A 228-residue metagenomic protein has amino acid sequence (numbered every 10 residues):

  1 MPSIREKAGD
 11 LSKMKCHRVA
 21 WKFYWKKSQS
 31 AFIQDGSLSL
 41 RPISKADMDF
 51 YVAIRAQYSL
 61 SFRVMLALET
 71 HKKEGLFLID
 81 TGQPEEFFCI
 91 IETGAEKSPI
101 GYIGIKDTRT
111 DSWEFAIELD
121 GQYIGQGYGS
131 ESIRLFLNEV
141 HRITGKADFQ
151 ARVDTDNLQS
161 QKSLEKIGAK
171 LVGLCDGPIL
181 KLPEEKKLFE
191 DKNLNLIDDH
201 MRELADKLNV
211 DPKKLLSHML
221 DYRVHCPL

Functional and structural regions predicted by a protein language model:
P2-A53, E92-L228: Acyl-donor (CoA/ACP) binding surface of acyl/acetyltransferases
I54, L78-G82, V140: Hydrophobic helix-cap positions at the C-terminus of alpha-helices in RecA-like/P-loop ATPase nucleotide-binding cores
Q57-L60, A169: Residue-level marker of structural boundaries
Y58-S59, T70, F136, T144: Amphipathic alpha-helical interaction segments
S59-L78: Conserved GNAT-fold acetyl-CoA-binding loop/helix
M65, F87-C89, A147: Short, polar/charged, Gly/Pro-enriched helix-capping and turn/loop motifs at alpha-helix termini and inter-helix linkers
F77-I90, G101: A short helix-loop-beta-strand connector motif used in the catalytic cores of GNAT acetyltransferases and, in some
